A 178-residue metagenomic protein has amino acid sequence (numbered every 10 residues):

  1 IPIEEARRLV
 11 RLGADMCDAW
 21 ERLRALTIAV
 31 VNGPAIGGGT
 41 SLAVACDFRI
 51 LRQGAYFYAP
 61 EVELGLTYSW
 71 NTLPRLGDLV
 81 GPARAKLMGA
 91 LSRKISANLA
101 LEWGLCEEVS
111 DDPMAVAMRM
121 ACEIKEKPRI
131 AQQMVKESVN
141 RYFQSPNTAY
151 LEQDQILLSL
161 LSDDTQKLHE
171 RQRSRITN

Functional and structural regions predicted by a protein language model:
I1-M16, A35: Glycine- (often His-adjacent) and acidic-residue-rich active-site loop that binds/positions the CoA thioester
M16, W20, V30, I36-M88 (+3 more regions): CoA-thioester-processing core
I50-Q53, W103-L151: C-terminal long alpha-helix characteristic of the crotonase
M88-G89, A100, S138, Y142 (+1 more regions): Helix-loop "lid/cap" segments that line or gate small-molecule binding pockets
R93-L99: Acidic, divalent-metal-coordinating active-site segment for phosphoryl/phosphodiester hydrolysis, typified by short
L151-S174, N178: Intrinsically disordered, low-complexity segments enriched in small/flexible residues
